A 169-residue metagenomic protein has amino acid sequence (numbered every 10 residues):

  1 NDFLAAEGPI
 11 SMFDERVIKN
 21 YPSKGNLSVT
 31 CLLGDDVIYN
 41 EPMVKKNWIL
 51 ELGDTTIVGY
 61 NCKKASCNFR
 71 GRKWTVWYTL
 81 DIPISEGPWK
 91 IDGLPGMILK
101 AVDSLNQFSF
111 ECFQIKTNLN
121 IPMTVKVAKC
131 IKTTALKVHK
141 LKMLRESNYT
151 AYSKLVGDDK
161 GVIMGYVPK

Functional and structural regions predicted by a protein language model:
N1-K169: Extended soluble regions of mature proteins
